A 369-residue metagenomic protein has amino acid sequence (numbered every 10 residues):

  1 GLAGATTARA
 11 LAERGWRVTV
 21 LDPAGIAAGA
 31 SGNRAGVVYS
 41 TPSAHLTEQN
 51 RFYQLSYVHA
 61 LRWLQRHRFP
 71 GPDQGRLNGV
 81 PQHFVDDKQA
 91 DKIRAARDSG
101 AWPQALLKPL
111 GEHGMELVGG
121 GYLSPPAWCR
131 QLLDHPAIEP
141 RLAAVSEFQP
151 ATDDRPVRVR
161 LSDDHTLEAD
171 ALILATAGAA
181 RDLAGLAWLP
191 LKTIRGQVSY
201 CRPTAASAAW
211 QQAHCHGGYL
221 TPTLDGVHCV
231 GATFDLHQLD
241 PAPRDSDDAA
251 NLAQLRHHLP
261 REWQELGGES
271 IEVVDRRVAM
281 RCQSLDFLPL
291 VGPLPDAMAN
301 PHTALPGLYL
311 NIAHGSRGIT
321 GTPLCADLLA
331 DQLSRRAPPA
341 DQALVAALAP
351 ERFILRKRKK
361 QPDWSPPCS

Functional and structural regions predicted by a protein language model:
G1-R14, P23, S31-P42, H67-R76 (+2 more regions): Active-site substrate-recognition segment that forms the wall of the catalytic cavity or substrate channel
T19: Conserved beta-strand positions in the Rossmann-like core of class I SAM-dependent methyltransferases
G36-G114: Dinucleotide-binding Rossmann-like beta1-alpha1 core, especially the glycine-rich loop that anchors the ADP
A44-H45, G71-Q82, P103-H135, L142 (+2 more regions): Helix-loop-beta segment of a Rossmann-like dinucleotide-binding subdomain
H45-S56, D87-K88, M115-Q131, A242-D247 (+2 more regions): Short beta-strand to alpha-helix junction loop
R141-V157: A conserved short coil-to-beta-strand element within the FAD-binding core of flavoproteins
S162-A171: Core beta-strand elements of the Rossmann-like FAD/NAD(P) dinucleotide-binding domain in flavoenzyme oxidoreductases
L266-S369: C-terminal catalytic lobe of FAD-dependent flavoproteins
